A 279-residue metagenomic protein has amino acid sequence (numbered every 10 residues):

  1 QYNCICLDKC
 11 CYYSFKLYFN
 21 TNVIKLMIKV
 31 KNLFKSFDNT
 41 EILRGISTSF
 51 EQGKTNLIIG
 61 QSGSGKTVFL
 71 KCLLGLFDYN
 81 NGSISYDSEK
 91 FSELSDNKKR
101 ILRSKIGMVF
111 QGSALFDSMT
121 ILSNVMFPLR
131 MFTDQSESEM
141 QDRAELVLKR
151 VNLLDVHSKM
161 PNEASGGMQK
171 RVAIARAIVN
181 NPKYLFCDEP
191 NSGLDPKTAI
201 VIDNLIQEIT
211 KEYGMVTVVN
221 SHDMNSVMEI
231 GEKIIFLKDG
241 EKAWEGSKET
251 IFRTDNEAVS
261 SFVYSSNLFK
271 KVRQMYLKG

Functional and structural regions predicted by a protein language model:
L74: Helix-to-loop junction immediately C-terminal to a conserved catalytic motif
G82-F91: Conserved ABC transporter NBD signature motif
E137-D155: Conserved ABC ATPase "signature" region
M160-A164, M168: Conserved ABC ATPase signature
V179-K183: A short, proline-enriched helix->beta-strand linker immediately N-terminal to the Walker B motif in ABC-type P-loop
L185-D188: Catalytic Walker B motif of ABC-type/P-loop ATPase nucleotide-binding domains
P196-T198: Helix N-cap at the start of a conserved alpha-helix in ABC-type nucleotide-binding domains
